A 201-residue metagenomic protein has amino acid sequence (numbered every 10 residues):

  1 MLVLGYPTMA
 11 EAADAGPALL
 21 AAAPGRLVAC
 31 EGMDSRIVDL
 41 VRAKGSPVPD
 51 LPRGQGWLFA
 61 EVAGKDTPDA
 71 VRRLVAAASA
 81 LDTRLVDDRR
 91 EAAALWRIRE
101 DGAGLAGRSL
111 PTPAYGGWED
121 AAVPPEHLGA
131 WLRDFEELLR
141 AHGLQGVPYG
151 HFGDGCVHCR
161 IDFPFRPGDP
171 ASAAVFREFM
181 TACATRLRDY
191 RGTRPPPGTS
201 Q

Functional and structural regions predicted by a protein language model:
M1-G198: Noncatalytic alpha-helical scaffold of FAD-dependent oxidoreductases
